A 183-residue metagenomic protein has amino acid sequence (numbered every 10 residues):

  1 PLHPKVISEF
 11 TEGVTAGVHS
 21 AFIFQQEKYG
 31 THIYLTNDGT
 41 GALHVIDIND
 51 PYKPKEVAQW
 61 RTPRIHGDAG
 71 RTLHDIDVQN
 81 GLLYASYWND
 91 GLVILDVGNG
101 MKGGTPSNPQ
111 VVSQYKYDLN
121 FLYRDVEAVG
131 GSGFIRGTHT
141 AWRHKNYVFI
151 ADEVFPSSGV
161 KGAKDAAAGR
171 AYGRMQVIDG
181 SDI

Functional and structural regions predicted by a protein language model:
P1-I183: Feature marking well-ordered beta-strand scaffolds used for ligand recognition
